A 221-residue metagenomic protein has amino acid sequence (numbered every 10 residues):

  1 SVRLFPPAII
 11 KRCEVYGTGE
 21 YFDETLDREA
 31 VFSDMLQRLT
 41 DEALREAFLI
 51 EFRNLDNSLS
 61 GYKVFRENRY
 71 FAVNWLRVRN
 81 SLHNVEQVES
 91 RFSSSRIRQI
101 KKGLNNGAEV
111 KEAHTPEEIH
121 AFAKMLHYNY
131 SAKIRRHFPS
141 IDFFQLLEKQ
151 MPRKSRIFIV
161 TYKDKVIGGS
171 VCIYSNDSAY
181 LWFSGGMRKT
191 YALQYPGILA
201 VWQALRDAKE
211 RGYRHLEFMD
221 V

Functional and structural regions predicted by a protein language model:
S1-L4, N54-L193: A conserved beta-strand-loop-helix scaffold within acyl/acetyltransferase catalytic domains
V2-Y70, N176-V221: Acyl-donor binding region in acyl/amide transferases
